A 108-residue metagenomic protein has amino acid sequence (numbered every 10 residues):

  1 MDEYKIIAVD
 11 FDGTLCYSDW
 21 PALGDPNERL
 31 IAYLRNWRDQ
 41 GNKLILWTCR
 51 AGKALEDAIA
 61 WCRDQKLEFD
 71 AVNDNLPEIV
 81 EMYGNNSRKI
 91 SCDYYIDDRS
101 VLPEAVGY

Functional and structural regions predicted by a protein language model:
M1-Y108: HAD-like aspartate-dependent phosphatase fold
